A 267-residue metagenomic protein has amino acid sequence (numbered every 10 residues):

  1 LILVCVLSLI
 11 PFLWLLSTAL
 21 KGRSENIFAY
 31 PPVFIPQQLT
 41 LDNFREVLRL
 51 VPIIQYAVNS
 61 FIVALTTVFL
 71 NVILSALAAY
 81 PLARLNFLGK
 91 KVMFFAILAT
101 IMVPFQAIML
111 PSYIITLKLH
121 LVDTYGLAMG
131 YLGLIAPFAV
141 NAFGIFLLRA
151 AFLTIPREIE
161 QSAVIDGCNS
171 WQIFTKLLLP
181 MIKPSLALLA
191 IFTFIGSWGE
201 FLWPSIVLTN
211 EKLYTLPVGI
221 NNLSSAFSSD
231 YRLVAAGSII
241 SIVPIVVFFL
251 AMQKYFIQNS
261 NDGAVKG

Functional and structural regions predicted by a protein language model:
L1-G267: A structural signal for multi-pass alpha-helical bundles of membrane permease subunits that mediate small-molecule
